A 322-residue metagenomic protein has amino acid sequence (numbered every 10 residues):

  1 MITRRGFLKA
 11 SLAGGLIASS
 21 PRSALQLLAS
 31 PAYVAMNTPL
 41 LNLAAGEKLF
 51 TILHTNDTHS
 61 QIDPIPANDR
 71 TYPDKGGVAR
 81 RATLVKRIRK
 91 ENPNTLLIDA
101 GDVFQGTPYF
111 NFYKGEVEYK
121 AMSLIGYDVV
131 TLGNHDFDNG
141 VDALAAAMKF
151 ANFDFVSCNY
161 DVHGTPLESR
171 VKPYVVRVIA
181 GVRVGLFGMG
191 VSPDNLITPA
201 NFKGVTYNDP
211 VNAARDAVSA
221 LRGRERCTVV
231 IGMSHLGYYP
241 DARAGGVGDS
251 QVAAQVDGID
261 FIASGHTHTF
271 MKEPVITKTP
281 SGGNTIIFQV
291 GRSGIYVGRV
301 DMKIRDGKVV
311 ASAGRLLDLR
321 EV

Functional and structural regions predicted by a protein language model:
I2, G6-A18, R22-E321: Acidic, metal/ion-coordinating pockets
